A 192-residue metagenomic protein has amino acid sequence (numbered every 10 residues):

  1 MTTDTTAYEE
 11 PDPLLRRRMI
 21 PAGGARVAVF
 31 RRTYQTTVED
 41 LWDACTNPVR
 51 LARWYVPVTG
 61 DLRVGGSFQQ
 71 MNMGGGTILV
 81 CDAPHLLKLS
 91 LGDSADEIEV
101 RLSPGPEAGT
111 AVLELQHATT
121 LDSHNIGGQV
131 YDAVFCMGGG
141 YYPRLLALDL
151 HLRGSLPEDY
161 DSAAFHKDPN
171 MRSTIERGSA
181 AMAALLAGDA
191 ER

Functional and structural regions predicted by a protein language model:
M1-P21, A108, A118-R192: Terminal "cap-and-tail" regions of soluble proteins that handle hydrophobic small molecules
P21-G23, V29-F30, T36-D40, T46-L86: Short beta-edge strand/loop motif at the mouth of beta-sheet-based domains
G24-R26, A95-D96: Short acidic/glycine-enriched loop/turn segments that link adjacent beta-strands
L41, L51, I78, L89 (+3 more regions): Hydrophobic pocket/interface hotspot
C45-T46, D82, L145, L152: Generic short alpha-helical hydrophobic face used as a protein-protein interaction/packing hotspot
T59-L62, S67-V130: Hydrophobic-ligand binding "helix-grip"
